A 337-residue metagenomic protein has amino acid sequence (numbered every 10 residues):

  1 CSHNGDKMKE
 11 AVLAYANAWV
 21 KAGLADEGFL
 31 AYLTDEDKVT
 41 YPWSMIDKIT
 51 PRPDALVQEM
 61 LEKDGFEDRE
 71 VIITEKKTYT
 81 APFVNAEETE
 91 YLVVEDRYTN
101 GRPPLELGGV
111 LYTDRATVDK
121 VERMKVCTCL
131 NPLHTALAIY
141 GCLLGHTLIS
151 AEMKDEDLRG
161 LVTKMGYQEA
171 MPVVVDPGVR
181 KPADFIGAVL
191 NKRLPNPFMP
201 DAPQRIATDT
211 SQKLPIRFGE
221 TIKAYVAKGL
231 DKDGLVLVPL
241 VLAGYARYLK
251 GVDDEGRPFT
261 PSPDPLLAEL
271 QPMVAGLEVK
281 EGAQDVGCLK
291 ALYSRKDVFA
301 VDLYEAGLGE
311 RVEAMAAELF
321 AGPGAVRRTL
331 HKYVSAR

Functional and structural regions predicted by a protein language model:
C1-R337: Substrate/ligand-engaging "lid" and interaction regions
